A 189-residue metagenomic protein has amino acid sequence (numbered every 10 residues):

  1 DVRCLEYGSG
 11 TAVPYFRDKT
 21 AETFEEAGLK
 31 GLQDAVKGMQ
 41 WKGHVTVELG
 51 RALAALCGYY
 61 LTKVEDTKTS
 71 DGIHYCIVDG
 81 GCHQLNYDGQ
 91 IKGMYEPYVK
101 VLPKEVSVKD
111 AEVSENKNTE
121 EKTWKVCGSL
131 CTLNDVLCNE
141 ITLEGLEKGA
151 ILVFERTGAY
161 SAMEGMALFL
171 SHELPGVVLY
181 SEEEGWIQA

Functional and structural regions predicted by a protein language model:
D1-D71, F169-H172: Active-site loop/helix belt of alpha/beta enzymes
H44-A189: Charged (often Lys/Glu-rich) extended helix/loop segments that serve as interaction or gating elements
